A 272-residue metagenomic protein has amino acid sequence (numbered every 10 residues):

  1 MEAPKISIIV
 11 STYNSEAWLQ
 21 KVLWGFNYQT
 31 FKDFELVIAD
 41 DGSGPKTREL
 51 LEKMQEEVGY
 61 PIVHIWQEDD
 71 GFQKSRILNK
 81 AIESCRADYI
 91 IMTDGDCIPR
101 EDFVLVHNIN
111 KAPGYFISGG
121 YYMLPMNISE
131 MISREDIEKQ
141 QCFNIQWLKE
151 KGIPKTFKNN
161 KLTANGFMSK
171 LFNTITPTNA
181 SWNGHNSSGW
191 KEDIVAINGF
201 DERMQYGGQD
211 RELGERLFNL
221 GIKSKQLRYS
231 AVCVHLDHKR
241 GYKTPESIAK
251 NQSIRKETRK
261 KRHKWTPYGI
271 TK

Functional and structural regions predicted by a protein language model:
P4-S7, E35, E212: Cell-envelope/extracellular polymer assembly enzymes that use nucleotide-activated donors
W24-D33: Short, acidic, metal-binding catalytic loop of nucleotide-sugar glycosyltransferases
D33-S43, V63-Q67: Short beta-strand/loop segment that forms part of the nucleotide-sugar
D40-L51, C97: A conserved acidic beta->alpha catalytic loop
E68-C85, D102: Glycine-rich, basic loop-to-helix element that forms the pyrophosphate-binding segment of sugar-nucleotide handling
I90: Short aromatic/hydrophobic "clamp" motif used to bind/position activated sugar donors
D102-K151: Conserved donor NDP-sugar-binding/catalytic core segment of glycosyltransferases
S181-N198, M204-I222, R228: A short, conserved alpha-helix in the catalytic core of glycosyltransferases
